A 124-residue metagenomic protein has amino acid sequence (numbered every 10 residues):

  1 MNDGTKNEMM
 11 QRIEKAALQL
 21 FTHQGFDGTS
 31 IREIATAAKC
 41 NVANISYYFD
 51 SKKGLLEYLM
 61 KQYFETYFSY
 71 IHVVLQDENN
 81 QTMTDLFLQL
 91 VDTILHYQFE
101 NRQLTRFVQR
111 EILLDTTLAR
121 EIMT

Functional and structural regions predicted by a protein language model:
M1-M9, K15, Q19, L75: N-terminal intrinsically disordered/low-complexity leader segments
R12, L20-G54, Y58: Helix-turn-helix
K61-Y67: Short, basic, alpha-helical segments at the C-terminal edge of helix-turn-helix-like DNA-binding modules
V73-E100: Hydrophobic alpha-helical connector segments
D85, L95-T124: Short secondary-structure transition hinges
